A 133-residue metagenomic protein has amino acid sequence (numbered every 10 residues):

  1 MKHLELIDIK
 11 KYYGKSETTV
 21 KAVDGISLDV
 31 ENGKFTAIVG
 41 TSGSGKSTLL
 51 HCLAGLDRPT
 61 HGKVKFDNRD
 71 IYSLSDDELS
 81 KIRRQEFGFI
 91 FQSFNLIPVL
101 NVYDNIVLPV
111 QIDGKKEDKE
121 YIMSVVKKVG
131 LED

Functional and structural regions predicted by a protein language model:
M1-H3, Y12-G25: A short, flexible loop at the N-terminus of ABC-type nucleotide-binding domains that lies
G14-S16, V107-K119, K128-V129: ABC-type ATPase nucleotide-binding domains, specifically the catalytic core motifs of the NBD
E17-V20, I71-G88: ABC ATPase NBD coupling module
V39-T41: The feature captures the beta-strand-to-loop junction immediately N-terminal to the Walker
A54: Helix-to-loop junction immediately C-terminal to a conserved catalytic motif
G62-D70: Conserved ABC transporter NBD signature motif
R69-D70, E117-D133: Conserved ABC ATPase "signature" region
L100-L108: Short coil-to-helix segment of the ABC ATPase nucleotide-binding domain corresponding to the Q-loop/switch region
